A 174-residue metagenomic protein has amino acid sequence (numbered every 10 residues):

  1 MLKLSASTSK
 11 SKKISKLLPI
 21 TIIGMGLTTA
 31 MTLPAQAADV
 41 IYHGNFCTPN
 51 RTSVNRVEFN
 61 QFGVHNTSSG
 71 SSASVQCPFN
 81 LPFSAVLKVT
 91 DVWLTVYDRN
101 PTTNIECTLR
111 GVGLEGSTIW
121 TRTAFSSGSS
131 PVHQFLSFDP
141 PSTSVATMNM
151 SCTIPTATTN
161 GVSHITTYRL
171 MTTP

Functional and structural regions predicted by a protein language model:
M1-K13: N-terminal secretory signal peptides that target proteins for export/translocation
P19-A30: Bacterial N-terminal signal peptides
M31-A37: Sec/Tat signal peptide C-region and signal peptidase I cleavage site
T67-V86: Short beta-strands within extracellular/lumenal beta-sheet-rich domains
L87-D98: A short beta-strand element within beta-rich, extracytoplasmic domains of secreted/secretory-pathway proteins
T102-E115: Short, surface-exposed beta-strand/strand-loop-strand elements in extracellular ectodomains
C107, T153-P174: Exposed low-complexity, polar/acidic, P/S/T/G-rich flexible segments that act as propeptides, protease-susceptible
P140-T158: Noncatalytic modules at the cell exterior or secretory-pathway interfaces, chiefly beta-strand-rich lectin/adhesion
